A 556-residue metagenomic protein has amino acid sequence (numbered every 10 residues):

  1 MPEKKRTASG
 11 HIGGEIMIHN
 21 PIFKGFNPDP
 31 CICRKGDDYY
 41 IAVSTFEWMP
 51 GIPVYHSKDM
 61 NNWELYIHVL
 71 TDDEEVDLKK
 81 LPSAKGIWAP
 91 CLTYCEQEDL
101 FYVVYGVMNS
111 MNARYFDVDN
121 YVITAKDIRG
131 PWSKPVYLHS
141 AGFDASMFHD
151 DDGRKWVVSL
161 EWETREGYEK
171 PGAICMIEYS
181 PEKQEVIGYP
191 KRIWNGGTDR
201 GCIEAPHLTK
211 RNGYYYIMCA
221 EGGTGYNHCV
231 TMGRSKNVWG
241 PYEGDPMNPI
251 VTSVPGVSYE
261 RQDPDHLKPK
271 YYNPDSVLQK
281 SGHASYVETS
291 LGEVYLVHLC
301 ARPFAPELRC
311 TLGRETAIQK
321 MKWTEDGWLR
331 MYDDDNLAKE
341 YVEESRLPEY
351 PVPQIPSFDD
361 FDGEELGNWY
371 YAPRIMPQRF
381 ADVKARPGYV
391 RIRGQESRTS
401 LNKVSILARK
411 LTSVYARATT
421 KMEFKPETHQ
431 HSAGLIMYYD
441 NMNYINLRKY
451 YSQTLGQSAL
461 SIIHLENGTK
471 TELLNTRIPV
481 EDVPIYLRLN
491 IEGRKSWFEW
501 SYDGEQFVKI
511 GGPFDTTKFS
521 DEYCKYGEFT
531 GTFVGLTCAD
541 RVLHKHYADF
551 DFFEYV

Functional and structural regions predicted by a protein language model:
P2-V556: Carbohydrate-active catalytic/glycan-binding domains of CAZyme proteins, especially the secreted or lumenal ectodomains
